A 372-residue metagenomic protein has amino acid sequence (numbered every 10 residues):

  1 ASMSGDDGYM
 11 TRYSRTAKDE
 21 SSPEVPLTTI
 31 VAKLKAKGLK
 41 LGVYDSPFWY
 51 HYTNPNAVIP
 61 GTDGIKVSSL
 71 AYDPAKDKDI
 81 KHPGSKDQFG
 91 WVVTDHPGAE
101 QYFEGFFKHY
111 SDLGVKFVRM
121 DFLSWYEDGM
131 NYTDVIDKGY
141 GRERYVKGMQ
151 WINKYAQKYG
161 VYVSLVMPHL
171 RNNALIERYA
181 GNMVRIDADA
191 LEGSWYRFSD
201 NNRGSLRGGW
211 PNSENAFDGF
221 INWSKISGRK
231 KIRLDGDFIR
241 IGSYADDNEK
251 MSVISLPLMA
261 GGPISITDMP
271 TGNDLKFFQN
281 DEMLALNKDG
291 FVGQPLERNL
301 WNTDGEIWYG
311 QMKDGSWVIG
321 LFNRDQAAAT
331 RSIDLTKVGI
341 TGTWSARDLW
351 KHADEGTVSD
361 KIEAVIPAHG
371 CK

Functional and structural regions predicted by a protein language model:
A1, V43-D45, F106-I136, V163 (+1 more regions): Short acidic catalytic loops
A1-K66, P97-Y102, E143-Q150: Aromatic- and glycine-enriched glycan-recognition loops and surfaces that form the carbohydrate-binding subsites
S2, P47-H51, F122-E127, P168-R171 (+2 more regions): Solvent-exposed loop/turn segments at secondary-structure junctions within structured extracellular/periplasmic domains
K35-G42, L113-V118, Q157-Y162, G315-S316: Loop/turn elements at helix/coil->beta-strand transitions in domains of secreted/extracellular proteins
P47-L113, F122-S124: Active-site-adjacent "subsite" loops/lids of carbohydrate-active enzymes
T94, Y126-I152: Active-site cleft segment of glycoside hydrolase catalytic domains centered on the general acid/base Glu
N153-H352, E363-K372: Active-site-proximal substrate-binding groove within the catalytic cores of carbohydrate-active enzymes
T357-K361: Short alpha-helix capping/helix-loop boundary micro-motifs
